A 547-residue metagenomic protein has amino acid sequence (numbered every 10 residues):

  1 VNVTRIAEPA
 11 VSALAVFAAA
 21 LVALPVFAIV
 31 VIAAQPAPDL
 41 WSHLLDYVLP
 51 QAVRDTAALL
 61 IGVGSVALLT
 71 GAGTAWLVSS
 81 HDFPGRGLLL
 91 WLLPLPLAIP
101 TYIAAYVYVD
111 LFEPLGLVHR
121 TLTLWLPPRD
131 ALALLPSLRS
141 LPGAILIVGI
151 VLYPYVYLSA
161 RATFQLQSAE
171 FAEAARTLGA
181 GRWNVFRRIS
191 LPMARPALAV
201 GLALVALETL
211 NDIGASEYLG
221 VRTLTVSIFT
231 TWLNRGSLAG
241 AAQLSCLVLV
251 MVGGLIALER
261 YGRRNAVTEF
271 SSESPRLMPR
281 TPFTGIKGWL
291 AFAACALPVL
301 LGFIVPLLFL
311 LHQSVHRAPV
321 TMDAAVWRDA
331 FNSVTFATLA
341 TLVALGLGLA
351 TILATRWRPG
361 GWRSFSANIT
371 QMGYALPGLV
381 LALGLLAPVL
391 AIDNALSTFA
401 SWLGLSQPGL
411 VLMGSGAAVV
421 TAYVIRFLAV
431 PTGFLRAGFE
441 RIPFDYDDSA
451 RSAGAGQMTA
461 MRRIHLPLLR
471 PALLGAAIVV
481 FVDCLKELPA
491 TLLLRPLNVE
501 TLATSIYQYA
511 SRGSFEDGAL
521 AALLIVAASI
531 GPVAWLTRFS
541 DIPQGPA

Functional and structural regions predicted by a protein language model:
V3, F539-A547: Short, charged juxtamembrane terminal tails flanking transmembrane helices
I6-A37, L45-Q165, M193-I213, A241-R260 (+7 more regions): Membrane-water interface segments at the C-terminal ends of transmembrane alpha-helices in multi-pass inner-membrane
V53, G179-A180, R188: Polytopic alpha-helical membrane proteins, predominantly small-molecule transporters/carriers
L122-T123, S168-A169, N184, A215 (+5 more regions): Feature of multi-pass inner-membrane transport and sensor proteins that recognizes transmembrane helices together
A172, D447-D448: Short alpha-helical segment that forms part of, or immediately flanks, the ligand-binding pocket in carbohydrate-active
A175-R176, A450: The alpha-helix within a helix-turn-helix
L210-R235, K486-F515: Glycine-rich helix-loop "coupling/hinge" segments at transmembrane-helix boundaries in multipass transporters
D448, S452-A453, R463-I464: ABC-family ATPase nucleotide-binding domain "signature/switch" substructure
